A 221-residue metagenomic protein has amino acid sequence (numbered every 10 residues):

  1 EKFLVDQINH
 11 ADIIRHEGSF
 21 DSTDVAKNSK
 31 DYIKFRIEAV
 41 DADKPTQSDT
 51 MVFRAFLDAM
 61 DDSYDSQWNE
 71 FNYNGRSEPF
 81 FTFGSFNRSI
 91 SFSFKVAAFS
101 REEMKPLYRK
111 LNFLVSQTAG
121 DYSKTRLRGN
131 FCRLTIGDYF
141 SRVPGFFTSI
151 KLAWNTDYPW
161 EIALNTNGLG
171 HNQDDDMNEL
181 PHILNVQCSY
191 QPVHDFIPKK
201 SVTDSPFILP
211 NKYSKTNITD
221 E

Functional and structural regions predicted by a protein language model:
E1-E221: Compositionally biased, intrinsically disordered low-complexity segments enriched in polar/Pro/Gly and often Gln
